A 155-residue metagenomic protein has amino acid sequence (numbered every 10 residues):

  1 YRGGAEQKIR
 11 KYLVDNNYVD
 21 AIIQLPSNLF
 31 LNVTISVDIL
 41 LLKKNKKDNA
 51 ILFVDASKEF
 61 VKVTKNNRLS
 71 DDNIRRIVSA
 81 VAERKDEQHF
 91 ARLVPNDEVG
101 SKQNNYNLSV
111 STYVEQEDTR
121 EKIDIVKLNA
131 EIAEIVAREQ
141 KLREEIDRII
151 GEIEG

Functional and structural regions predicted by a protein language model:
Y1-E154: A conserved structural/catalytic subdomain of Rossmann-like adenosyl-cofactor enzymes
